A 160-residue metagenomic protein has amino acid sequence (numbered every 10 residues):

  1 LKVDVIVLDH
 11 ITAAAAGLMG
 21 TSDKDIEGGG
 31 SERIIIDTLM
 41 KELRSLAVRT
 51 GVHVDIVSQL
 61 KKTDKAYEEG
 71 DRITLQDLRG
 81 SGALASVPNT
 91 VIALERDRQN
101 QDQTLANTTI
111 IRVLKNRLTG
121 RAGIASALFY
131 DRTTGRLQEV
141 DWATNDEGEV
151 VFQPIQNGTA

Functional and structural regions predicted by a protein language model:
L1-S31, T38: Conserved inter-motif catalytic segment of the P-loop NTP-binding fold
L1-V7, D37-T38, S45-T50, K62-A160: C-terminal regions of RecA-like/P-loop NTPase motor modules
A13, Q59-K62: Signature of the SF2 helicase/ATPase Hel1-core->accessory helical subdomain module
E32-I35, L43: Extended, hydrophobic alpha-helical segments in both membrane/secreted and soluble proteins
V52, I56-Q59: Conserved H-loop
